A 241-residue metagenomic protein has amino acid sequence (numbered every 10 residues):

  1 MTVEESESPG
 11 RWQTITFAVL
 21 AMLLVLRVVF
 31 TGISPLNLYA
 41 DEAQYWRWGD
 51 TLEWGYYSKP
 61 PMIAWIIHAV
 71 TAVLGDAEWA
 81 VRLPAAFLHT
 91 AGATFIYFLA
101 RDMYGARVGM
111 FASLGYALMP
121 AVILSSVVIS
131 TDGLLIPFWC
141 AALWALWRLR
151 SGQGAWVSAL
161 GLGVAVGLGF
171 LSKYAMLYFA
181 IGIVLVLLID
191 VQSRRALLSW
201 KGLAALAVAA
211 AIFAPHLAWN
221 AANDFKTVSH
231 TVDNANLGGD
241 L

Functional and structural regions predicted by a protein language model:
E5-P9, R101-R107, A142-S158: Membrane-interface transmembrane helices that cradle and orient dolichyl/undecaprenyl
L23-L24, A112-A117, L124, V166 (+2 more regions): Short helix- or helix-capping micro-motifs that position conserved polar/aromatic residues at function-defining sites
I33-Y45, W54-I66, G75-W79, D224: Extracytoplasmic catalytic/substrate-binding loops of multi-pass membrane glycan-assembly enzymes
P61-W65, G75-T94, S125-I129: Loop-to-helix entry region of an early transmembrane alpha helix in multi-pass inner-membrane enzymes
L83-Y104, A141, A145: Transmembrane-helix motifs of polytopic, lipid-linked glycan transferases
A121, V127-L135: Short acidic/glycine- and proline-prone juxtamembrane loop motifs at membrane-interface regions of multi-pass membrane
A145-G167, S199-L203, A207: Short hydrophobic alpha-helices at membrane interfaces in multi-pass membrane enzymes
L168, A180-L241: Transmembrane-lumen/periplasm boundary regions of multi-pass, lipid-linked membrane glycan transferases
